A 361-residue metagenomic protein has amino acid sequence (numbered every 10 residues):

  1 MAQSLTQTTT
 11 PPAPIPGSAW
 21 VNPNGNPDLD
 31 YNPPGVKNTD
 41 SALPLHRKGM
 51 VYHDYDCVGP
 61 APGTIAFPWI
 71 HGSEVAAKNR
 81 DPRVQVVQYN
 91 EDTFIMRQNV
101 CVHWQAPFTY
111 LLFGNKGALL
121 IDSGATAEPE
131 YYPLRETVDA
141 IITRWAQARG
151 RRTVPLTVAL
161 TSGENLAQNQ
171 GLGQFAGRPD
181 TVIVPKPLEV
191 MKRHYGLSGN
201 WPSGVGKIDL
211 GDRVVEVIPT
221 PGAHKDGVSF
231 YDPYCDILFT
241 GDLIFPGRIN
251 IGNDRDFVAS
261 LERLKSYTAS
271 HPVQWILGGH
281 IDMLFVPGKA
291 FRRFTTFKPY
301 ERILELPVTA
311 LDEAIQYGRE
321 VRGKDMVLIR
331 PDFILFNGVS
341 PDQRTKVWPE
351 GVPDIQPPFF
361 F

Functional and structural regions predicted by a protein language model:
Q3-K78, E262, S266-F361: Accessory terminal helices/loops
V51, A76-K78, V86, G196-W201 (+3 more regions): Flexible, surface-exposed loop/gating regions in the mature catalytic domains of secreted/periplasmic hydrolases
R80-R144, F230-L243: Conserved beta-strand hairpin/beta-sheet module of binuclear metal-dependent hydrolase folds, prominently
N90-I95, V205, D212-E216: Short, hydrophobic/aromatic-rich segments at coil-to-beta transitions
C101-H103, G163-A167, P221-A223: Short beta->alpha connector loops
Q105, P129, A167-Q170, M191-H194 (+3 more regions): Short catalytic/ligand-binding loop motif for oxyanion handling, primarily in non-cytosolic enzymes, centered on
A118, A125-A127, V214-E313: Metallo-beta-lactamase
A125-D212: Active-site HxH/HxHxD metal-binding segment of metal-dependent hydrolases
